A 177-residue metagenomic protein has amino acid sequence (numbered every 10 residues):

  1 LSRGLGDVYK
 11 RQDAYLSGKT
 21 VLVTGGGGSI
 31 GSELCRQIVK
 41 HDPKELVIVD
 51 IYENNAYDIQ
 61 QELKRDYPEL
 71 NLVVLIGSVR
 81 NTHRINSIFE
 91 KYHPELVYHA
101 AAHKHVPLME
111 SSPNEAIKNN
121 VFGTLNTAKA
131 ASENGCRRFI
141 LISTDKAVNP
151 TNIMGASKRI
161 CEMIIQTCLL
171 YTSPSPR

Functional and structural regions predicted by a protein language model:
L1-L5, Y9, Y171-R177: Single conserved hydrophobic/aromatic residue that forms the stacking wall/gate of nucleotide- or nucleobase-binding
S2, S29-S32, S143-T144, N152 (+2 more regions): Short linear Ser/Thr-Pro motifs
R3-H93: N-terminal Rossmann/SDR dinucleotide-binding element
E62, D66, I88-K91, A130-N134 (+1 more regions): Alpha-helical structural signal in soluble globular domains
L70-V73, R137-R138, S173: Residue-level recognition of the N-termini of beta-strands and the immediately preceding loop/turn
H99, H103-E162, T167: Conserved Rossmann-fold NAD(P)-dependent oxidoreductase catalytic core, especially the SDR/UDP-sugar
